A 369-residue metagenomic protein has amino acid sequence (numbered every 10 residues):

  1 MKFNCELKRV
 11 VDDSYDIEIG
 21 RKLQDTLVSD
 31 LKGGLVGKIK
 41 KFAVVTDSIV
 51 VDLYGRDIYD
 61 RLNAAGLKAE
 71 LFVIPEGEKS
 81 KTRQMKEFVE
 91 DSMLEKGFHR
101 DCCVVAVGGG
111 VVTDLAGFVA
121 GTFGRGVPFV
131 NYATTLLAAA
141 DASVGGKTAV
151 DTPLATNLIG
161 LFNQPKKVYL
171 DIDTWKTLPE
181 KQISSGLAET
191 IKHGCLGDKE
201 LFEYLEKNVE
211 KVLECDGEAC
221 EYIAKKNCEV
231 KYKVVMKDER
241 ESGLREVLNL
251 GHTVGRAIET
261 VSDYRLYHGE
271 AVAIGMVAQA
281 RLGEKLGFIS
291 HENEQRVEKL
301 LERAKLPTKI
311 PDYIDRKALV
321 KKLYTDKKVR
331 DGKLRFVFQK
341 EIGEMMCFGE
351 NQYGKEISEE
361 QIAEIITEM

Functional and structural regions predicted by a protein language model:
M1-C102: ATP/NTP phosphate-donor binding region
E6, A188-T190, I289-M369: C-terminal charged capping/lid subdomain of soluble metabolic enzymes
V10, F118-K211: A glycine/threonine-rich phosphate-anchoring loop and its flanking beta-alpha core in nucleotide/phosphate-binding
G20, V44, A133, D171 (+2 more regions): Residue-level signal for inorganic ion chemistry
E76-G77, V107-G109, L250-G251: Glycine-rich beta-strand-to-loop/alpha-helix junction loops that act as flexible
H99-L115: Extended, charge-rich low-complexity interaction segments
V111-F118, A139, A257: Short glycine/serine/threonine-rich phosphate/pyrophosphate-binding segments that cradle anionic phosphate groups
E203, K207-A318: Active-site segments that bind and position negatively charged phosphate/pyrophosphate groups
